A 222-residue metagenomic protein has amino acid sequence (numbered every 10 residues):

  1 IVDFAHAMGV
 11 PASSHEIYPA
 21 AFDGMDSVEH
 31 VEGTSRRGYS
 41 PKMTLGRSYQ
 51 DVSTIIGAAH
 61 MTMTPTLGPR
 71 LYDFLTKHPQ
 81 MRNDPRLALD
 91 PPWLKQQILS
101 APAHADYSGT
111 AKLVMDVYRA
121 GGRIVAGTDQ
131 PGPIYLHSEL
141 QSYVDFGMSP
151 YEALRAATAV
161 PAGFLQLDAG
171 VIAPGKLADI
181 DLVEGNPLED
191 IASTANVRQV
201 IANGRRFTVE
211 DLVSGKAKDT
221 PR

Functional and structural regions predicted by a protein language model:
I1-D26, P69-Y72, S108: Divalent metal-binding pocket/active-site signature
V2, I17-Y18, S53, V114 (+2 more regions): Generic hydrophobic/aromatic pocket-lining and core-packing "Φ" positions
H6-G9, G24, G57-T62, R119-R123 (+2 more regions): Loop/turn elements at helix/coil->beta-strand transitions in domains of secreted/extracellular proteins
S27-G38, P150, V200: Short hydrophobic/aromatic-enriched beta-strand-loop microsegments
T34-F146, R155, A217-R222: Active-site neighborhoods of metal-dependent hydrolases
I134, D145, S149-L154, A162-V197: Acidic, glycine-enriched loop/beta-strand segments at the rims of small-molecule binding/catalytic pockets
